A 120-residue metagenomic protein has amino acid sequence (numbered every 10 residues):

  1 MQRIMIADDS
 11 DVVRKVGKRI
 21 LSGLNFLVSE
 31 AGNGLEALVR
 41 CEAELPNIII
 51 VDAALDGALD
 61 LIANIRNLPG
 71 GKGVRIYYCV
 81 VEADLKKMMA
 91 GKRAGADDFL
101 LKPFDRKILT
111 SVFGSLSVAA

Functional and structural regions predicted by a protein language model:
D11-S29: Two-component/phosphorelay signaling modules centered on CheY-like receiver
E30-I48, D56: Acidic, metal-coordinating helix/loop segments flanking the phosphotransfer/catalytic sites of two-component signaling
V39, L59-K72: Short amphipathic alpha-helix used as the core "switch/output" element in two-component signaling
D60, A83-D98, S111: Alpha4 helix (beta4-alpha4-beta5 surface) of REC/receiver domains from two-component response regulators
Y77-C79: Hydrophobic/aromatic residues positioned on beta-strands within the core alpha/beta folds
F104-F113: C-terminal output helix
G114-A120: The C-terminal output helix
